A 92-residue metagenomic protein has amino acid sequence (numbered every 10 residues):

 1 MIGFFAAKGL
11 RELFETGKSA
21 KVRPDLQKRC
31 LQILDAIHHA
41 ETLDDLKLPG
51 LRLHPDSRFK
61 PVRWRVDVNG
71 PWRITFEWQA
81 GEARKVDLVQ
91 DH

Functional and structural regions predicted by a protein language model:
M1, G9, K18, T42 (+2 more regions): Glycine-rich, flexible loop/turn motifs
M1-I33: Arg/Lys-rich, positively charged N-terminal/basic patches that mediate binding to nucleic acids
R23-G50: Short, solvent-exposed, low-complexity loop/linker segments
E41-R65: A short, surface-exposed loop/turn module that caps and links secondary-structure elements
S57-R58, W64-H92: Enriched for short, Lys/Arg-rich terminal
